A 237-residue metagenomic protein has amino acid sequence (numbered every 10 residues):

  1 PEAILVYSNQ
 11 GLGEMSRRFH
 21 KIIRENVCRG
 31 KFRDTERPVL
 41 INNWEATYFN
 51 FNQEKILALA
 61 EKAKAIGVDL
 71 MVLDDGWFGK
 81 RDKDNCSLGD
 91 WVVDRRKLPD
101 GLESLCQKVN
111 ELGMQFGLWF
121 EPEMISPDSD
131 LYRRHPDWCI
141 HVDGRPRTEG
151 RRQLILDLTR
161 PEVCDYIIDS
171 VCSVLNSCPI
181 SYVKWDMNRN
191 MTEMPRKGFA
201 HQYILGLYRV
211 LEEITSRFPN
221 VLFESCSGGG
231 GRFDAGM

Functional and structural regions predicted by a protein language model:
P1-Q10: Short Pro-Gly-centered flexible turn/kink motifs
E2, F116, F223: Hydrophobic anchor at the start of a short beta-strand that flanks the dinucleotide cofactor-binding loop
A3, L73-G76, W185-M187, S225: Generic detector of well-ordered alpha-helical packing
G11-M15: OB-fold single-stranded nucleic acid-binding module
S16-H20, I56: Composition- and surface-driven signal marking solvent-exposed, interaction-prone regions in large proteins
H20-D34: Long, charged amphipathic helices and adjacent flexible linkers at domain junctions
F32-I168, Y182: Aromatic-lined carbohydrate-binding/catalytic grooves of carbohydrate-active enzymes
D94-G101, E111, R133-M237: Active-site neighborhood of glycoside hydrolase catalytic domains
